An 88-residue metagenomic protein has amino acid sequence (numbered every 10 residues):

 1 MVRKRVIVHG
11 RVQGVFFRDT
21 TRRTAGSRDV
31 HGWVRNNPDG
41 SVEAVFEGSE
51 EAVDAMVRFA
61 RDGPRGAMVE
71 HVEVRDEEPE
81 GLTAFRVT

Functional and structural regions predicted by a protein language model:
M1-T88: Intrinsically disordered, low-complexity, mixed-charge
